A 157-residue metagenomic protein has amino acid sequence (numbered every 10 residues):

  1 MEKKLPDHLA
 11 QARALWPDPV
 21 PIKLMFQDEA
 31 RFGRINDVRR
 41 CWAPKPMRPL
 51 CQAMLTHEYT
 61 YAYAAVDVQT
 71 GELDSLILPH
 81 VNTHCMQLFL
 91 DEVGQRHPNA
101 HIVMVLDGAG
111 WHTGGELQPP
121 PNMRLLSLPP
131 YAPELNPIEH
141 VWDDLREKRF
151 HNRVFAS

Functional and structural regions predicted by a protein language model:
M1-S157: Short functional hotspots at interaction and active-site rims
